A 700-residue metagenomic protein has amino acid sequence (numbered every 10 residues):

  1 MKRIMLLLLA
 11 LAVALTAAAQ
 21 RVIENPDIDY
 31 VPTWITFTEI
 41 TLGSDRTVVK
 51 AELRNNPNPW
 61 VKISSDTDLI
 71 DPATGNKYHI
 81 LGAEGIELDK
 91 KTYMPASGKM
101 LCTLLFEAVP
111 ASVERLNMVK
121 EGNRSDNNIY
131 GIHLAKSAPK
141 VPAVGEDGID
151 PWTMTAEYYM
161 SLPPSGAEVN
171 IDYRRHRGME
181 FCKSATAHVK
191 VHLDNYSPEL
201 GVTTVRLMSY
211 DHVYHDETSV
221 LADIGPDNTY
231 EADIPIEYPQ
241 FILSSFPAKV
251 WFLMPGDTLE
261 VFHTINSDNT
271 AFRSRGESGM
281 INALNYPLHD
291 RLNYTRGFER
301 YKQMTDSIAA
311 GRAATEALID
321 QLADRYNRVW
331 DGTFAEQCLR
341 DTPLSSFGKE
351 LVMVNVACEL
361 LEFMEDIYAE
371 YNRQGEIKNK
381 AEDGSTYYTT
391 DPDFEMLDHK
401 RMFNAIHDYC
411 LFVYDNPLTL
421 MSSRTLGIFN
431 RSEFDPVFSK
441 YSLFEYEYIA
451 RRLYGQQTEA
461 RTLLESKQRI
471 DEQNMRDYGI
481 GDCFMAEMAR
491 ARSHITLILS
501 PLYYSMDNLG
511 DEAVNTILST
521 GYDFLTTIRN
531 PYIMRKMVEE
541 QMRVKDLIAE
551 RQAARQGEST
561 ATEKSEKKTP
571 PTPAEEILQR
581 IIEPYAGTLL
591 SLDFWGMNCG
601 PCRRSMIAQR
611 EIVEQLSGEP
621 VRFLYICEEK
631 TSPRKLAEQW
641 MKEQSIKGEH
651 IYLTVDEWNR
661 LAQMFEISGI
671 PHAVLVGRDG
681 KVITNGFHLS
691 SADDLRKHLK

Functional and structural regions predicted by a protein language model:
D45-N56: Short, well-ordered beta-strand segments enriched in hydrophobic/aromatic residues
H79-N123: Short, solvent-exposed, Trp/other aromatic-anchored flexible loops in extracytoplasmic proteins
H133-S346: A non-transmembrane, solvent-exposed segment enriched in polar/low-complexity residues
S267-P584: Oxidative protein folding and maturation machinery
R451-R452, T458, I470, E638-R678: Short, internal strand/loop/helix patches that form the active-site neighborhood or redox-interaction surface
R580-G600, Q609: Short active-site neighborhood of thiol/selenol oxidoreductases, capturing the structured segment around
R604-Q644, E657-Q663: Structural microenvironment flanking redox-active thiols in thiol-disulfide oxidoreductases
S668-H672, R678-K700: Non-catalytic, surface beta->alpha helical segment in thiol-disulfide oxidoreductase systems
